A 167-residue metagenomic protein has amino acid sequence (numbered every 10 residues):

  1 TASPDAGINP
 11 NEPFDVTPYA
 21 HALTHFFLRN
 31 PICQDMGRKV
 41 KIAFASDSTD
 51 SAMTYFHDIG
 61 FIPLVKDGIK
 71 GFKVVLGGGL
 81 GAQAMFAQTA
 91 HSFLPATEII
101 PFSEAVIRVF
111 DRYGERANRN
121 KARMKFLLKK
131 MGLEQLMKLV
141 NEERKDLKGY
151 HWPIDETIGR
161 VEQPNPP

Functional and structural regions predicted by a protein language model:
T1-P167: Peripheral terminal and linker regions in Fe-S/redox and tRNA-modifying enzymes
